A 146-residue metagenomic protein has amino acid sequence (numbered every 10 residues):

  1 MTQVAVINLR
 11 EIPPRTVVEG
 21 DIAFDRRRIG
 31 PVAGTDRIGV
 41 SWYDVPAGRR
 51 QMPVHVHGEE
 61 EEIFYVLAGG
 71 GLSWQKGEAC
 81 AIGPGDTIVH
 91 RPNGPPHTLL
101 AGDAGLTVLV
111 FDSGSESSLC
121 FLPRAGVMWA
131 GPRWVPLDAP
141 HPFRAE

Functional and structural regions predicted by a protein language model:
M1-R37, C120-E146: A short, N-terminal "cap"/entry segment at the start of jelly-roll beta-barrel domains of the cupin/DSBH fold
S41-H57: Conserved short histidine dyad/triad with adjacent acidic residue
E59-E61, Y65-L72, K76-G77: Glycine- and acidic-residue-biased ligand/ion/polar-headgroup-sensing regions
G77-G94: Short acidic-glycine-tyrosine-enriched beta hairpin
P92-S118: Ligand-binding loop in jelly-roll beta-barrel domains
